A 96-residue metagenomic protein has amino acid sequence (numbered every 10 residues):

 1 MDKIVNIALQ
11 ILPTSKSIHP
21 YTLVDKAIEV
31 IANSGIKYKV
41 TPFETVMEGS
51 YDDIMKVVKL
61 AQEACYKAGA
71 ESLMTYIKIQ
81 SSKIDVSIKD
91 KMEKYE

Functional and structural regions predicted by a protein language model:
M1-E96: Charge-rich, low-complexity N-terminal segments
